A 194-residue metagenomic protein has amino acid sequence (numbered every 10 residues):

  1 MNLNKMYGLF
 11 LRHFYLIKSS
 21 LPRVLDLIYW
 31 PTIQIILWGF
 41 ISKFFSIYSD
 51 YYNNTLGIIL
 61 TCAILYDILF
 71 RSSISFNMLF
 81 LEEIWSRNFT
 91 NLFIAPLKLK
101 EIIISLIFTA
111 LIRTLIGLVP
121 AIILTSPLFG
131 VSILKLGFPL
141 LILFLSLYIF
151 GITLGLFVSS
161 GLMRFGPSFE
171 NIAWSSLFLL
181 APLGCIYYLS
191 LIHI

Functional and structural regions predicted by a protein language model:
M1-I192: Hydrophobic transmembrane alpha-helices and immediately adjacent juxtamembrane helices of multi-pass inner-membrane
